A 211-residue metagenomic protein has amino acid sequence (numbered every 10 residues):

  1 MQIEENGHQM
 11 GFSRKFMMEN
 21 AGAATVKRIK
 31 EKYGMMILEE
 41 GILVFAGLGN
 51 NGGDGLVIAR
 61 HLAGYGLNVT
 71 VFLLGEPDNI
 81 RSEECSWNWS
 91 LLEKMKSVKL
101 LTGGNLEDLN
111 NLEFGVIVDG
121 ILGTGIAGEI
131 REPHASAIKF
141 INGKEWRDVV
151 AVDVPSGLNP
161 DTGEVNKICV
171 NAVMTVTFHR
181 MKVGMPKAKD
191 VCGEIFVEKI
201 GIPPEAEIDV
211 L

Functional and structural regions predicted by a protein language model:
M1-E4, H8, F45, V71 (+4 more regions): A near-ubiquitous, low-amplitude feature marking generic local secondary-structure context
M1-L38, P204-L211: Positively charged, low-complexity intrinsically disordered leader regions
I3-M10, R28, K32, Y65 (+5 more regions): Change "in soluble alpha/beta enzymes" to "in soluble alpha/beta proteins
N6, E19-A24, F45, H61-G64 (+2 more regions): S-adenosylmethionine-dependent methyltransferases
F12, F16, N79, G128: Charge-dense, low-complexity intrinsically disordered segments
K27-I121, E129-V152: Nucleotide and nucleotide-moiety/phosphate-recognizing core
F114-L211: YjeF_N-associated NAD(P)HX repair module
